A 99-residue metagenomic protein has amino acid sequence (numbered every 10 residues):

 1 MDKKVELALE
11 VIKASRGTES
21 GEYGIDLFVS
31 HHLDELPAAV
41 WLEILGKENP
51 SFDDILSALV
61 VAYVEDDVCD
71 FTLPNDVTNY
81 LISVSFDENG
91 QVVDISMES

Functional and structural regions predicted by a protein language model:
M1-V68: N-terminal domain-onset segments
V68-S99: Short, compact, well-ordered microdomains
